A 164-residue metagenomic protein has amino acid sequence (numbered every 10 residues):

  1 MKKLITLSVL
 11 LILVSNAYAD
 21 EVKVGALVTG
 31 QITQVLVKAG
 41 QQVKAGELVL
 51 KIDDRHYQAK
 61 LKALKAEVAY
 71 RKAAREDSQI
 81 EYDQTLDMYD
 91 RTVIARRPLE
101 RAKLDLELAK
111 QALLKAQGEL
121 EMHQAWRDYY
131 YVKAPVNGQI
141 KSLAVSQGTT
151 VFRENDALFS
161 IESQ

Functional and structural regions predicted by a protein language model:
I5, V9-V37, Q42, A144-V145 (+1 more regions): N-terminal beta-strand block that forms a small beta-sandwich/beta-barrel module immediately after a flexible targeting
D20, L27-V28, G118-T150: Elongated periplasmic alpha-helical coiled-coil
V24-D77: N-terminal targeting signals for Sec/Tat export/insertion, comprising classic cleavable signal peptides
T33-K38, Q42-L48, K133-Q164: Surface-exposed patches in structured soluble domains
Y57-K65, A95-A102, A116: Sec/SRP-type N-terminal targeting helices
A66, A73, L104, L108-K133: Extended amphipathic alpha-helical segments
A69-K110: Alpha-helical hairpins and coiled-coil heptad-repeat segments
